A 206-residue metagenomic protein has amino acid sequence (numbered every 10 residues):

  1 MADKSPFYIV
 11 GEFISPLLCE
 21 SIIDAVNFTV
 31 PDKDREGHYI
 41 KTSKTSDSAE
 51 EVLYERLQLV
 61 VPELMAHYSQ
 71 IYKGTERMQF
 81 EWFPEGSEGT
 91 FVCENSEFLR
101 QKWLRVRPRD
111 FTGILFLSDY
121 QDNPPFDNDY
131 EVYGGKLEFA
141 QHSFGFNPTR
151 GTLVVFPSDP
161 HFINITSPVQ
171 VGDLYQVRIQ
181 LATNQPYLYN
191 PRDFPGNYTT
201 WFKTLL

Functional and structural regions predicted by a protein language model:
M1-F156, H161-L206: Fe(II)/2-oxoglutarate oxygenase catalytic core
